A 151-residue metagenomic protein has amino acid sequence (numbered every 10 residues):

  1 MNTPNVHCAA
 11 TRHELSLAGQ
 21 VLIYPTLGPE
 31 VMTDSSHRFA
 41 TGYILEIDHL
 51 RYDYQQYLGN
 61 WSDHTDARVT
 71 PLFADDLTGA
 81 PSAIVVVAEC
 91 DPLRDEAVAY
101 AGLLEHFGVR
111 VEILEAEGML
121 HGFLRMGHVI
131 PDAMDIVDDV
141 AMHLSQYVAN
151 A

Functional and structural regions predicted by a protein language model:
M1-A151: Alpha/beta-hydrolase superfamily serine-hydrolase fold, recognizing
